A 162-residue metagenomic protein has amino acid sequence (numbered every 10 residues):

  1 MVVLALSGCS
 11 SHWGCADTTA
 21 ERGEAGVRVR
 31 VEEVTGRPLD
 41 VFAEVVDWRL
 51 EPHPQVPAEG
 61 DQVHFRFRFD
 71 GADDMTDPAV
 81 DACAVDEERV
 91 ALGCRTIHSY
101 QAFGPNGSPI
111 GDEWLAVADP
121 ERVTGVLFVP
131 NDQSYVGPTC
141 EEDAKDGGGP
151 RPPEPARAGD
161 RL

Functional and structural regions predicted by a protein language model:
M1-V2: Sec-dependent N-terminal signal peptides
A5-G8: C-terminal motif of bacterial Sec signal peptides marking the signal peptidase cleavage site
S10-Q62, E142-R161: Transition segment at domain starts
R28, D61, R66-R68, A116-A118 (+1 more regions): Short, structured coil/loop segments at alpha-helix boundaries
F42, F65-F69, F103, F128: Phenylalanine-focused residue identity feature
V46-H53, F65-F67, T96-S99, I110-W114: Short structured motifs
E51-C94: Mature extracytoplasmic domains of secretory-pathway proteins
E87-G149, D160: Short, solvent-exposed, Trp/other aromatic-anchored flexible loops in extracytoplasmic proteins
